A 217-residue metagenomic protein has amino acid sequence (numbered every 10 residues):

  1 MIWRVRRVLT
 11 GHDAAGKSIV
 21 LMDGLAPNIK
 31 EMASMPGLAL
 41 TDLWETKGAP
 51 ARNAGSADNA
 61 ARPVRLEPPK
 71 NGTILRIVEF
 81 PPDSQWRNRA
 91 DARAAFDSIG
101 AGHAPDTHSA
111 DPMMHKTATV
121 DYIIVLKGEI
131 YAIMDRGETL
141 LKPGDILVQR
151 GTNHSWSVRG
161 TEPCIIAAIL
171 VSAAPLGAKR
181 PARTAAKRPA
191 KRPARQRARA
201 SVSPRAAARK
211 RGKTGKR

Functional and structural regions predicted by a protein language model:
M1-D58: N-terminal leader/capping segments at the start of a protein or of a new domain
V8, H12-D13, K17-M22, P27-E31 (+2 more regions): Double-stranded beta-helix
A57-R62, L66-R89: Ordered, amphipathic secondary-structure segments that act as subunit-interaction surfaces in large macromolecular
G72-T73, P81, Y131, E138-K142 (+1 more regions): Ligand-binding loop in jelly-roll beta-barrel domains
R76-T117, R150-N153: Conserved short histidine dyad/triad with adjacent acidic residue
H108-P143: A short beta-strand-loop-beta hairpin characteristic of the jelly-roll/cupin
K179-R217: Polybasic, lysine-enriched low-complexity intrinsically disordered terminal tails
